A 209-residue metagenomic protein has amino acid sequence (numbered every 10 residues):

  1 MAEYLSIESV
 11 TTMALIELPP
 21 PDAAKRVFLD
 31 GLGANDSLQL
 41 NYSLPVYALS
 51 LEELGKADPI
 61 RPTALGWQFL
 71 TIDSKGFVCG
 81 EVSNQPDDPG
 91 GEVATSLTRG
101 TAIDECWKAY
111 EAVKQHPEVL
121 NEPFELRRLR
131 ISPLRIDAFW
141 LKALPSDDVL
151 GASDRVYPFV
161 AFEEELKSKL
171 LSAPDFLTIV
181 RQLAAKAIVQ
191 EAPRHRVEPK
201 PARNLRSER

Functional and structural regions predicted by a protein language model:
M1-G55, G100-F124: Short, non-transmembrane alpha-helical segments in secretory-pathway proteins
V10, P62-L65, L70, D104-L144: Residue-level detector of conserved, function-critical positions
A23, S37, Y42, P62 (+4 more regions): Alpha-helical structural elements
D30-P86, L134-V149: Exposed beta-strand-loop-beta-strand "reactive/processing" segments of non-cytosolic proteins
V78-F124, I131, L150-R209: A short, surface-exposed interaction/processing loop segment used at functional sites
